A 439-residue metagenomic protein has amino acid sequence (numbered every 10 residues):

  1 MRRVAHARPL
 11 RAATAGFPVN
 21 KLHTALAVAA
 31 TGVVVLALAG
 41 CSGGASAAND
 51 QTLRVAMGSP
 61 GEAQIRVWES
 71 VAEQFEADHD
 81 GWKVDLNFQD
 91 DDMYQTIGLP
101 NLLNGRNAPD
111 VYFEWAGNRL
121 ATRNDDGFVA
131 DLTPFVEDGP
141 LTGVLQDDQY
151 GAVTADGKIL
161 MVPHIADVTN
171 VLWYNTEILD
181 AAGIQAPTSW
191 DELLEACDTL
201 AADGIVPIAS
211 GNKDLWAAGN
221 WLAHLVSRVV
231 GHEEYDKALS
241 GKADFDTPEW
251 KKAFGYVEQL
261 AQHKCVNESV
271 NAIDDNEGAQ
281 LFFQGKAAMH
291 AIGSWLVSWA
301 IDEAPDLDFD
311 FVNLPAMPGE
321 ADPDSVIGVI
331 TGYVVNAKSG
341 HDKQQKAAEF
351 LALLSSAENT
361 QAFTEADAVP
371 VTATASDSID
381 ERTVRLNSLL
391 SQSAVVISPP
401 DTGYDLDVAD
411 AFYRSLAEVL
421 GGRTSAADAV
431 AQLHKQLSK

Functional and structural regions predicted by a protein language model:
R2, D180, A373, S388-K439: Conserved C-terminal helix/tail region of periplasmic/extracytoplasmic solute-binding proteins
R2, G16, L22, L26-V28 (+7 more regions): Conserved N-terminal structural module of periplasmic/extracytoplasmic solute-binding proteins
N101, P109-D110, L141-E177, V206-P207 (+2 more regions): A structural signal for short loop-to-beta-strand junctions that line the ligand-binding cleft of periplasmic/secreted
W115-N170, L194, W221: Hinge/lid segment of periplasmic solute-binding proteins
T133-L145, Q185, N212, V229-K252 (+5 more regions): Short, solvent-exposed loop/beta-turn-alpha elements that line the ligand-binding surface or hinge of extracytoplasmic
K158-H164, N170, L194-A243, A287: Extracytoplasmic/periplasmic solute-binding protein
T199, S240-V270: Glycine-centered hinge/linker elements that transmit conformational signals in sensory and ligand-binding systems
H263, I301-A366: Extracytoplasmic/periplasmic substrate-recognition and gating elements
